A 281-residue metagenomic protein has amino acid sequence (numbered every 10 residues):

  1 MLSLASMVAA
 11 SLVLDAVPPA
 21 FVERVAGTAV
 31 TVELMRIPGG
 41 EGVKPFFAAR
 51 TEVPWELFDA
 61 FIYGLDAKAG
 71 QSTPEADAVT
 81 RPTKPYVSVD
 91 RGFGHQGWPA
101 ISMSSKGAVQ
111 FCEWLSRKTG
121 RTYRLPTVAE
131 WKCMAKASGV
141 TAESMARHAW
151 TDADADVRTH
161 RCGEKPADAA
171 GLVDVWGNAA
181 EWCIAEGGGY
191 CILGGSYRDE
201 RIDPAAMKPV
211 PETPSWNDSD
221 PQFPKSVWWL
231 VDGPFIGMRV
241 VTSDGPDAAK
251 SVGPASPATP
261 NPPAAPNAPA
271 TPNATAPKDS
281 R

Functional and structural regions predicted by a protein language model:
L4-D15: Hydrophobic h-region of N-terminal signal peptides that target proteins for export in Gram-negative bacteria
V13-V25: N-terminal low-complexity, Pro/Thr/Ser-rich intrinsically disordered segments that act as propeptides or flexible
V30, R91-G97, I101-Q222, S226 (+1 more regions): Functional-site microenvironments in short loops/helix caps that host divalent-cation chemistry
V30-G39: Mature N-terminal segment immediately following signal peptide/propeptide cleavage in secreted/periplasmic
K44-S144, T242-P254: Active-site microenvironments of metalloenzymes and redox enzymes
G237-R239: Outer-membrane beta-barrel "beta-signal"
S251-R281: Compositionally biased, proline/threonine/alanine/serine-rich low-complexity intrinsically disordered stretches
